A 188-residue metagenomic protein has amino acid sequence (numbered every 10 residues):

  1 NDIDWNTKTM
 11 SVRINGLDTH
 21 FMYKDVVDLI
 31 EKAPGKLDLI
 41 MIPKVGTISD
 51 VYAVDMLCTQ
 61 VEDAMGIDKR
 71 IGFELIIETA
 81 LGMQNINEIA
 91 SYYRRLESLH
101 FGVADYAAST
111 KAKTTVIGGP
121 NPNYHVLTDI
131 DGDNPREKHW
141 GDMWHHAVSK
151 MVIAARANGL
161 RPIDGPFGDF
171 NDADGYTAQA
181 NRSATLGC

Functional and structural regions predicted by a protein language model:
N1-C188: Expand to "…catalyze enediolate/carbanion chemistry for C-C bond making/breaking, isomerization, decarboxylation
